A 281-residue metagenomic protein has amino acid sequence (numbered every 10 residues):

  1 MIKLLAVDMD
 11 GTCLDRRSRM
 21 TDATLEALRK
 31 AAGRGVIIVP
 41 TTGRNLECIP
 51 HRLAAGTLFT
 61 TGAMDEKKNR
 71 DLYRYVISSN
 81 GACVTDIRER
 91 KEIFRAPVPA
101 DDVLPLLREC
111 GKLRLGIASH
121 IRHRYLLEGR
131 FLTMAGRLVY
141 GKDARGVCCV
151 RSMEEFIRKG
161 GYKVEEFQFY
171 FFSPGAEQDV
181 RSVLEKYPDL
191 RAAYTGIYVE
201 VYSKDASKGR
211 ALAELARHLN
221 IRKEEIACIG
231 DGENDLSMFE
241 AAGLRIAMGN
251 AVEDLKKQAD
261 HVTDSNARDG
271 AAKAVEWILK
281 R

Functional and structural regions predicted by a protein language model:
M1-L4, T21, E200-R281: Mg2+-dependent phosphoryl-transfer enzymes with acidic/Ser/Thr/Gly-rich catalytic loops
M1-M9, R29, G33, I221: Non-catalytic pre-domain segments flanking phosphatase-related domains
M9, R44, G81, D231-G232: Active-site metal-binding loops of divalent metal-dependent hydrolases
S18-R34, R95-D102, V150, D205-R217 (+1 more regions): Short, acidic loop-to-helix structural element flanking the phosphoryl-transfer center in phosphate-processing enzymes
D22-M134: Active-site phosphate-binding/coordination module
A31, T42, N80, F167 (+3 more regions): Residue-level signal for inorganic ion chemistry
G56, L72, N80, K186-P188 (+2 more regions): Short, structured coil segments at secondary-structure junctions
E109, L113-I229, E233, M238 (+1 more regions): Conserved acidic, metal-coordinating active-site core of Asp-based, Mg2+-dependent phosphoryl-transfer enzymes
